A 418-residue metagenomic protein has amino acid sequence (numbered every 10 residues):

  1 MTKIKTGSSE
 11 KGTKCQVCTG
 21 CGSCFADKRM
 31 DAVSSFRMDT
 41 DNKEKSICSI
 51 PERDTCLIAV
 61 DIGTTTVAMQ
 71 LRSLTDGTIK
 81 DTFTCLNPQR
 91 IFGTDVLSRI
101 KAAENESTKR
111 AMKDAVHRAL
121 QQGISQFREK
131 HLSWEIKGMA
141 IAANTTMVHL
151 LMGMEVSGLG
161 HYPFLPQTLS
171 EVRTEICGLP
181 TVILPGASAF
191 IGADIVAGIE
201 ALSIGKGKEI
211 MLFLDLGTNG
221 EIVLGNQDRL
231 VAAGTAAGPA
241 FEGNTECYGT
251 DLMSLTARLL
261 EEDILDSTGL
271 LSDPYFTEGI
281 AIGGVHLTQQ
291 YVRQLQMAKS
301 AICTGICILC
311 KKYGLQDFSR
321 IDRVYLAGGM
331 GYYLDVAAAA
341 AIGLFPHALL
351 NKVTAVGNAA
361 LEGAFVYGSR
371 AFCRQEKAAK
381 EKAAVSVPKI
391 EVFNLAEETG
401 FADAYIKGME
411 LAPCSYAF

Functional and structural regions predicted by a protein language model:
M1-L150, G158-G160: N-terminal glycine/serine-rich phosphate-binding loop of ATP-dependent small-molecule kinases, especially carbohydrate
M1-S8, G12-C18, R29, D39 (+3 more regions): Acidic, glycine/GT-rich loop-and beta-edge segments that sit at the periphery of enzyme/chaperone cores
T40-T55, T181-M211, C310: Conserved phosphate-binding catalytic cores of ATP/NTP-utilizing and phosphoryl-transfer enzymes
G63, M69, G77-D95, G158-R173 (+4 more regions): Glycine-rich phosphate-binding loop of actin/hexokinase-like ATP-binding domains
T82-H117, P180-T181, G186-S203, Q227-S267 (+2 more regions): Glycine-rich phosphate-binding loop plus the immediately following alpha-helix
D95, S125, E129, I136-G138 (+1 more regions): Glycine-rich phosphate-binding loop and adjoining helix at the ATP-binding site of ATP-dependent phosphoryl-transfer
A119-F127, I195-L202, L295-S319: Phosphate/ATP-binding catalytic cores across multiple sugar-kinase/actin-like superfamilies, primarily ASKHA
N226-V231, Q316-P388: Catalytic phosphate/nucleotide-handling subdomain of diverse soluble enzymes
